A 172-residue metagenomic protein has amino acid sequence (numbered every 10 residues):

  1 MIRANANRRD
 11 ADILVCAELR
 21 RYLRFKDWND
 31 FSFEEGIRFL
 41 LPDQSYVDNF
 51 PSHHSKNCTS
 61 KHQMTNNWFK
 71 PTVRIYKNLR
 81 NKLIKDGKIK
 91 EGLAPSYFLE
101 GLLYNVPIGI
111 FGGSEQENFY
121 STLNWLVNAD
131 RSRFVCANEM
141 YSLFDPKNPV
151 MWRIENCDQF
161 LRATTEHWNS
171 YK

Functional and structural regions predicted by a protein language model:
M1-C136, N169: Catalytic cores of NTP-dependent nucleotidyl/adenyl transfer enzymes across multiple folds
S132-K172: Terminal (often C-terminal) interaction modules
